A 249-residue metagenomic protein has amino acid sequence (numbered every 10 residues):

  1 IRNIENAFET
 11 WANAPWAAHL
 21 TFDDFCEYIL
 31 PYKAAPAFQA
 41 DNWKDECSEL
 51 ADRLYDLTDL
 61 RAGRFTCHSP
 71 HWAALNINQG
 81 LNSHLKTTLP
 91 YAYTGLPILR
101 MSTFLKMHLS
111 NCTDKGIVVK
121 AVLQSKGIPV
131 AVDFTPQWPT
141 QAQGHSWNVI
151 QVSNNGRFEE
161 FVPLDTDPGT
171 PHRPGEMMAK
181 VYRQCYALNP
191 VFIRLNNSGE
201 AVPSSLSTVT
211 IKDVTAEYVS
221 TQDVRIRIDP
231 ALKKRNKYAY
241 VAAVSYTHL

Functional and structural regions predicted by a protein language model:
I1-M107: Secondary-structure boundary elements
G63-G80, L89-S102, M107-P203: Hydrophobic/aromatic-rich core segments of domains that either
A142, Y218-S220, L232-N236: A structural signal for short secondary-structure junctions
Q151, D229, A242-V244: A generic structural motif
S198-Q222: Beta-strand-rich domain onsets/edges
K212-V214, R225-N236: Structural motif
K234-V244: Beta-strand-rich binding/interaction modules
T247-H248: Conserved small/polar residues in nucleotide/adenosyl-binding loops
